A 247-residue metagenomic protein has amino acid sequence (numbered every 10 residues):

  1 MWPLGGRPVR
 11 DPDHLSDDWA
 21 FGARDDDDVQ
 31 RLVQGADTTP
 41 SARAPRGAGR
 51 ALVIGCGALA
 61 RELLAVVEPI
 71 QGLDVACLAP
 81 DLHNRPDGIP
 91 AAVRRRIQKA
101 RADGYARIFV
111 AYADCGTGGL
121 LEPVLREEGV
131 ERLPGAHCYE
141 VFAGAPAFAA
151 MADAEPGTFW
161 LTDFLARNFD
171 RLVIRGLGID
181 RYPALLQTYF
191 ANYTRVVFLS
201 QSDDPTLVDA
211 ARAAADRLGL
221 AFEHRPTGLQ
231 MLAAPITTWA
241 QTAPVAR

Functional and structural regions predicted by a protein language model:
W2-P69: N-terminal basic/disordered segments at the start of proteins
I54-E62, L82-N84, F109-L121, Y139-E140 (+3 more regions): Gly/Ser/Thr-rich loops at beta-strand to alpha-helix junctions that form or flank small-molecule/cofactor-binding
G72-G88, H224-P226: A short beta-strand-loop structural module common to alpha/beta enzyme folds
P86-K99: Glycine-rich, highly charged phosphate/nucleotide-binding loops
L120-L172: Long, charge-dense
D153-L207: A conserved mid-domain beta-alpha-beta active-site/ligand-binding segment of alpha/beta enzyme cores
S200-R247: C-terminal, charge/polar-rich interaction regions
